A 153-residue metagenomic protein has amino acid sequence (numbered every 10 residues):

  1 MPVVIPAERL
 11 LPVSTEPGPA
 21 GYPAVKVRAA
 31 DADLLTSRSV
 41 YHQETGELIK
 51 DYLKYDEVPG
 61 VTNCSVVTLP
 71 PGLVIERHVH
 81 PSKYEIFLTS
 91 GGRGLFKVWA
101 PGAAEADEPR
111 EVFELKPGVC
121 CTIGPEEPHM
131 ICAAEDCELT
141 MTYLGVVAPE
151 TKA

Functional and structural regions predicted by a protein language model:
M1-V61, E76-R77, P109-F113, A153: A short, N-terminal "cap"/entry segment at the start of jelly-roll beta-barrel domains of the cupin/DSBH fold
C64-T68, I86, V112, C120-T122 (+1 more regions): Conserved hydrophobic/aromatic beta-strand scaffold that supports enzyme active sites
S65-P81: Conserved short histidine dyad/triad with adjacent acidic residue
I75-H78, F96-K97, C121-I123, P128-E135: Short beta-strand His + acidic residue motifs that chelate non-heme Fe in jelly-roll/DSBH and cupin folds
S82-L95, W99-A103: Glycine- and acidic-residue-biased ligand/ion/polar-headgroup-sensing regions
I86, T122, D136-A153: A short hydrophobic beta-strand segment most commonly corresponding to one strand of the jelly-roll/cupin
G102-P125: Short acidic-glycine-tyrosine-enriched beta hairpin
